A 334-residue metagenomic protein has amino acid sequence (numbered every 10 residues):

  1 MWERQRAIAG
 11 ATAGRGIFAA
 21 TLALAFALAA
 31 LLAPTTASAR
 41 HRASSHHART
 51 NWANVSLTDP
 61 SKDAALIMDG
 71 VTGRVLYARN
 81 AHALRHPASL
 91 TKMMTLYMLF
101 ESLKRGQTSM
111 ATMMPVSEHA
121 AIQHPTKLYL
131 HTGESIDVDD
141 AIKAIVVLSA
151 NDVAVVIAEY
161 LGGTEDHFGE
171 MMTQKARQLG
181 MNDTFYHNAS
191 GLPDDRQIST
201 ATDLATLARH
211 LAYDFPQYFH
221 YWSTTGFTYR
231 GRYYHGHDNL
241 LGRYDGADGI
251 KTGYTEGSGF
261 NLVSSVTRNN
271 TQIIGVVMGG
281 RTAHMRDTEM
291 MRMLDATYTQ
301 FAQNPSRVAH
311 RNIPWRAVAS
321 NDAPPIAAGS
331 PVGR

Functional and structural regions predicted by a protein language model:
M1-A64, F301, P305-R334: N-terminal secretory targeting signals
W2, A37-T202, A212: Active-site-adjacent loops and short helices of periplasmic peptidoglycan-processing enzymes
A7-A9, L32, L66, T184 (+2 more regions): Exposed boundary/loop context
I8, T12-A19, A23, T58 (+8 more regions): Hydrophobic alpha-helical segments and their boundary regions
F18, A23-L24, D69, S89 (+4 more regions): Alpha-helical protein-protein interaction elements
T21, L32-P34, D140, F260 (+2 more regions): Residue-level recognition of conserved structural "scaffold" positions that shape functional pockets and channels
M181-F185, A189, P193-I198, T202-R334: Domain-terminus/edge residues, biased toward the C-terminal soluble/receptor-binding domains of extracytoplasmic
